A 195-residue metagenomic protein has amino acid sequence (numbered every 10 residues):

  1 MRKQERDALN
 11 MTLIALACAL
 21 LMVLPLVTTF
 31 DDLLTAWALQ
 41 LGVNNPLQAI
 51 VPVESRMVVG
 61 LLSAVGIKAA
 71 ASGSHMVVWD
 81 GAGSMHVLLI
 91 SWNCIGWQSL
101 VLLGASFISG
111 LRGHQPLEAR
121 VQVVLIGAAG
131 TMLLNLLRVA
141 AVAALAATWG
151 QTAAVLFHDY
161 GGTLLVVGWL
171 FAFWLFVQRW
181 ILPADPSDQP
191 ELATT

Functional and structural regions predicted by a protein language model:
M1-T195: Hydrophobic N-terminal alpha-helices or hydrophobic patches in metabolic proteins across all domains of life
